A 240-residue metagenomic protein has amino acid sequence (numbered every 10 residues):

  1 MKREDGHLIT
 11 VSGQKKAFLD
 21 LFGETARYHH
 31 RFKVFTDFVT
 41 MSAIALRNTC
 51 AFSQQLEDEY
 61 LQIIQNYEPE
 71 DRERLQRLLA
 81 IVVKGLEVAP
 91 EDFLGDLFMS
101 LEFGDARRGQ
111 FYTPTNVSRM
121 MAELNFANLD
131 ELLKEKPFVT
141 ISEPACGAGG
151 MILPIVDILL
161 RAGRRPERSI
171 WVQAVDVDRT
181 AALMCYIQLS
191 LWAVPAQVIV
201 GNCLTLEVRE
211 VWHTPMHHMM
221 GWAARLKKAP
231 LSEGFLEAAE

Functional and structural regions predicted by a protein language model:
M1-E4, A238-E240: Intrinsically disordered, low-complexity and often Lys/Arg-enriched segments
K2-G163: Class I S-adenosyl-L-methionine
D92-F93, L97-M99, R179-T180, K228-P230: Mixed-charge, polar/low-complexity N-terminal
R108, M121, L189, P195-A196 (+1 more regions): A short, terminal or domain-edge coil/loop segment
N116-H217: Conserved S-adenosyl-L-methionine
E210-E240: SAM/dcSAM-binding transferase cores
